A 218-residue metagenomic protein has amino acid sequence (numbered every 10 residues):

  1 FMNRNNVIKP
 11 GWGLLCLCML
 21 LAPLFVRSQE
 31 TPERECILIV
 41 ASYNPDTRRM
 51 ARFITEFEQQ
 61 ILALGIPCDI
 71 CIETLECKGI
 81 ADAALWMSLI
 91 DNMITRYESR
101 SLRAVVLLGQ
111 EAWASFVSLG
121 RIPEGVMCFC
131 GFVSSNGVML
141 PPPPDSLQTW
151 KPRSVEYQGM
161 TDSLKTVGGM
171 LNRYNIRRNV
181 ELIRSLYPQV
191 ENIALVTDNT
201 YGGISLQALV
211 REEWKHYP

Functional and structural regions predicted by a protein language model:
N3-L14: Bacterial N-terminal signal peptides that target proteins for export
N5, R27-P218: Short hydrophobic alpha-helices and adjacent helix-cap/hinge residues
G13-P23: Bacterial N-terminal signal peptides
